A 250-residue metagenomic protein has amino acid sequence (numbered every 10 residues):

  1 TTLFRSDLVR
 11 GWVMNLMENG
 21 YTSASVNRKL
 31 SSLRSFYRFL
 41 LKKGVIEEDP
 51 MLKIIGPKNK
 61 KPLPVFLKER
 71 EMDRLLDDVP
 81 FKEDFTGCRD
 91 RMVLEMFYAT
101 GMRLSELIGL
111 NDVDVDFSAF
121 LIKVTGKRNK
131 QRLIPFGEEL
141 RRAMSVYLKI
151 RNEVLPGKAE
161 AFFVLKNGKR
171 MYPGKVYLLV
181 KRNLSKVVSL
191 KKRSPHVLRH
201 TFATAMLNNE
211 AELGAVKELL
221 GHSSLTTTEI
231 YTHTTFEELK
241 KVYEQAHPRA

Functional and structural regions predicted by a protein language model:
T1-A250: Conserved catalytic core of the tyrosine transesterase superfamily
